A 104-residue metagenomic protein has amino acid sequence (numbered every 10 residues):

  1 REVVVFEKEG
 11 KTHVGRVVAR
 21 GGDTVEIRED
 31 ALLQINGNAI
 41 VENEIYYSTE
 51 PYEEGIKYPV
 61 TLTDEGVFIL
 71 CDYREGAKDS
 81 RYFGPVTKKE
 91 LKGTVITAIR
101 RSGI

Functional and structural regions predicted by a protein language model:
R1-I104: Soluble "head" domains of membrane/secretory-pathway proteins
